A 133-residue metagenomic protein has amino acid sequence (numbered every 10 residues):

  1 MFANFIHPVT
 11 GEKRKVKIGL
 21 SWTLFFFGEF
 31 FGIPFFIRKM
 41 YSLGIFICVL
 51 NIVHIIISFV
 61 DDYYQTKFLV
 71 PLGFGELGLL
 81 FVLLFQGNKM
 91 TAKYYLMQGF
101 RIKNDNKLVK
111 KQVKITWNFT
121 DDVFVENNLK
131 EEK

Functional and structural regions predicted by a protein language model:
M1-L20, C48-K133: Transmembrane helix recognition focused on a "late"/terminal membrane span
I6-L43: Membrane interfacial helix-start motif at the N-side
